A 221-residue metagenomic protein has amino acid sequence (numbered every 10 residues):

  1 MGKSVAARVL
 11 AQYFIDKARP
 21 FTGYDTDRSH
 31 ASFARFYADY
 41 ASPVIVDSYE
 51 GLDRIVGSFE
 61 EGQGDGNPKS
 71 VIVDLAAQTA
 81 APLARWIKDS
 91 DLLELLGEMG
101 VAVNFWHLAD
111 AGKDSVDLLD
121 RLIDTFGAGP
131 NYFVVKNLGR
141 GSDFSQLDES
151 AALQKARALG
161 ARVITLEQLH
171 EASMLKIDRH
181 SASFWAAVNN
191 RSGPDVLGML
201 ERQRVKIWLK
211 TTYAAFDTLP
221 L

Functional and structural regions predicted by a protein language model:
M1-G2: Conserved glycine(s) of the Walker
V5-A6: Hydrophobic positions on the alpha1 helix immediately C-terminal to the Walker A/P-loop
A11, I15: Gly/Ala-rich phosphate-binding loop of Rossmann-like dinucleotide-binding domains, activating on the conserved
D16-L83: Nucleotide-state-sensitive switch-loop elements of NTP-binding domains
G51-R54, P82, D91-L92, A151 (+2 more regions): Exposed alpha-helical structural elements
A76-A80, L96, A187-G193: Generic detector of solvent-exposed, compositionally biased contiguous segments
T79-I177: Conserved catalytic-core segment of NTP-binding enzymes
K176-L221: NTP-binding/hydrolysis catalytic cores, primarily Walker-type P-loop NTPases
